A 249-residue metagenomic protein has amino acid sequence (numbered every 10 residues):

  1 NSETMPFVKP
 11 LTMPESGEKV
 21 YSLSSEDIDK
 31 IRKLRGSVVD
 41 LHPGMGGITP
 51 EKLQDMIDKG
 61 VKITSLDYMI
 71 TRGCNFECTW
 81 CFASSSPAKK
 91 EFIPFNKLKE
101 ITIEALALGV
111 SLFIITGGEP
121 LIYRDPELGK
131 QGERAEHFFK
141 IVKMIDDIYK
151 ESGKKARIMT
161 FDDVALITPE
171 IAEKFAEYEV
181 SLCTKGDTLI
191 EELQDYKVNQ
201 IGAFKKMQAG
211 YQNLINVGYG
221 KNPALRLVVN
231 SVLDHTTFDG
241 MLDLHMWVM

Functional and structural regions predicted by a protein language model:
S2-D67: N-terminal [4Fe-4S]-dependent radical SAM core
Y21-S24, L34-S37, D67-G73, G132-V142 (+1 more regions): Short low-complexity stretches enriched in small and charged residues
S24, T49, P94-N96, T168 (+1 more regions): Helix N-cap and loop-to-helix transition residues
T49, K89, L193: Glycine-rich, flexible loop/turn motifs
P50-E51, E77, L166: Short, flexible segments with low predicted structural confidence
D58-K97: Canonical Radical SAM [4Fe-4S] cluster-binding loop centered on the CxxxCxxC motif and its immediate flanking residues
K99-I115, Y123-M249: Radical SAM/AdoMet-radical enzyme domain recognition
